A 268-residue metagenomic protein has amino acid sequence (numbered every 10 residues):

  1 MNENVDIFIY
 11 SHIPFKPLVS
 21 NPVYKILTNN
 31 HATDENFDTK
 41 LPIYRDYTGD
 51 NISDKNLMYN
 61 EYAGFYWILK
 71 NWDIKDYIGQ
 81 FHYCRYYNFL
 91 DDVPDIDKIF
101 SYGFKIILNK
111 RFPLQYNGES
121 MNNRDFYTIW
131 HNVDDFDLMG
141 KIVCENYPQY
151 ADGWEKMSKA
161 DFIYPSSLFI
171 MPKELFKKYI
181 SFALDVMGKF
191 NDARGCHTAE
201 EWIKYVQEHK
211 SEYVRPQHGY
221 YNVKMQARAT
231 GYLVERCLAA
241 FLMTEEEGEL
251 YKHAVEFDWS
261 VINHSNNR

Functional and structural regions predicted by a protein language model:
M1-R268: ER/Golgi luminal nucleotide-sugar-dependent glycosyltransferases, focusing on the catalytic module
